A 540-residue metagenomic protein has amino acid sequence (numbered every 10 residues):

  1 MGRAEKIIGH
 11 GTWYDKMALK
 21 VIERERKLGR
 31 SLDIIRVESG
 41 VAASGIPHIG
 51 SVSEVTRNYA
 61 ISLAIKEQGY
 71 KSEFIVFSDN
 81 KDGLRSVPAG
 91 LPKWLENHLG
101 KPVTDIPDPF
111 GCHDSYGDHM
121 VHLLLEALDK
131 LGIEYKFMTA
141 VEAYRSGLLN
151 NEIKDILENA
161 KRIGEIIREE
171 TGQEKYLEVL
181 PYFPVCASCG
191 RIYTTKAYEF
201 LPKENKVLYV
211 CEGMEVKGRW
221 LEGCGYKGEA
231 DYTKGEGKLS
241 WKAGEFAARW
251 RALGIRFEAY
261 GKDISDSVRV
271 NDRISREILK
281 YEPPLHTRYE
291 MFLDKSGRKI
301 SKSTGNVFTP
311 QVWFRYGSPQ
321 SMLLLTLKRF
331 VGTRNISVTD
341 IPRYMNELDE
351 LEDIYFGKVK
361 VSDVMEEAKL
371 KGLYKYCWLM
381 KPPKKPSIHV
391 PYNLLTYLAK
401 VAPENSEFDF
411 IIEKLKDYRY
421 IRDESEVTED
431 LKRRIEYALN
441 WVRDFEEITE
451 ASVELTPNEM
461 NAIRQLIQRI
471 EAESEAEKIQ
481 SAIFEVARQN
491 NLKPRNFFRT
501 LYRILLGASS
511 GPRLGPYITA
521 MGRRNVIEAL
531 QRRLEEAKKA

Functional and structural regions predicted by a protein language model:
M1-L32, P47, E73-F74, G164 (+3 more regions): Basic, alpha-helical terminal appendages of large translation-related enzymes
G2-L91, E245-S265: N-terminal catalytic cores of NTP/NDP-binding nucleotidyl/phosphoryl-transfer enzymes
R3, I7, E38-P47, M138 (+6 more regions): Glycine- and acidic
A43-G50, V103-S115, V141, R145 (+1 more regions): The substrate-binding groove and active-site-proximal loops of carbohydrate-active enzymes, especially glycoside
D82-H98, E152-I153, K299: Charged, often glycine-rich, active-site loop that binds/positions anionic groups
L95-D118, L123-A127, L131: A glycine-rich helix N-cap at a beta->alpha junction
I133-F137, V141-T304, P310: Active-site cores that bind ATP or allylic diphosphates and position pyrophosphate for catalysis
D263-V268, S275-I278, Y289-N440, L506-A540: Catalytic adenosine-cofactor/nucleotide-binding cores of aminoacyl-tRNA synthetases and other
